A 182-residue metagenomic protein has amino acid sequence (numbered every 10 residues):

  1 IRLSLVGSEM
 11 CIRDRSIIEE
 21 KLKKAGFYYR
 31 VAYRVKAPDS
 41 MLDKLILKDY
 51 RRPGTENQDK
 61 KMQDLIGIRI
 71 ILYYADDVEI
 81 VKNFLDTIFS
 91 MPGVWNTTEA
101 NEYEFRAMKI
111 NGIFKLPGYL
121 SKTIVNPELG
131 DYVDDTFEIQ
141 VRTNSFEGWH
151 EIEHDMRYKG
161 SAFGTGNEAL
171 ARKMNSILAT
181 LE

Functional and structural regions predicted by a protein language model:
I1-G7, C11-I12: Single conserved hydrophobic/aromatic residue that forms the stacking wall/gate of nucleotide- or nucleobase-binding
S8, V133-E182: An acidic, glycine-/histidine-flanked metal-binding catalytic module
G26-V35, W95-T97: Short beta-strand elements
R30-V78: Polyanion/phosphate-binding surface patch
E79-V81, S121-I124, E147-H150: Short helix/loop capping segments that flank catalytic or ligand/cofactor-binding pockets
V81-I88, P127: Short amphipathic alpha-helices in soluble, non-transmembrane regions that often serve as interface/regulatory elements
D86-G93, G160: A common structural junction motif
G93-L116, L120-L129: Short Gly/Thr-rich strand-loop-strand
